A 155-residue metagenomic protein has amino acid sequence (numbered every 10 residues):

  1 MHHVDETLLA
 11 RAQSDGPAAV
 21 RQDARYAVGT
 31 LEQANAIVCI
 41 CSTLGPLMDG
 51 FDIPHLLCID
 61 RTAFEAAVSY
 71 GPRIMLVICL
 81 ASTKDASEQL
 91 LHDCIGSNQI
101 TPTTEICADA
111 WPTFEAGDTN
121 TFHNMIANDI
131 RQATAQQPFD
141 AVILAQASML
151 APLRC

Functional and structural regions predicted by a protein language model:
M1-C155: Non-catalytic structural scaffold of enzyme domains
